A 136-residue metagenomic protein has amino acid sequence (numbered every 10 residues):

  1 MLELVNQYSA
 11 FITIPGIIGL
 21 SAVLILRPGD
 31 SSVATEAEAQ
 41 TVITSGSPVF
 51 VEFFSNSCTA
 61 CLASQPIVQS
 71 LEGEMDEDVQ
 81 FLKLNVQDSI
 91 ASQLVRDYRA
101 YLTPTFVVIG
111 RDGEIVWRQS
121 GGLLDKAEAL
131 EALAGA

Functional and structural regions predicted by a protein language model:
M1-V33, A136: N-terminal targeting signals for export/organelle localization
S32-T41: Alpha-helical transmembrane signal-anchor/signal-peptide segments
A39, L62-M75: Typically the conserved alpha-helix immediately C-terminal to a functionally engaged Cys/Sec in thioredoxin-like
T44-N56: Short active-site neighborhood of thiol/selenol oxidoreductases, capturing the structured segment around
N56-A63, P104-T105: C-type cytochrome heme c attachment motif
D76-S92: Thiol-based oxidoreductase modules, predominantly thioredoxin-like and allied folds used for disulfide exchange
L102, V107-A136: Non-catalytic, surface beta->alpha helical segment in thiol-disulfide oxidoreductase systems
